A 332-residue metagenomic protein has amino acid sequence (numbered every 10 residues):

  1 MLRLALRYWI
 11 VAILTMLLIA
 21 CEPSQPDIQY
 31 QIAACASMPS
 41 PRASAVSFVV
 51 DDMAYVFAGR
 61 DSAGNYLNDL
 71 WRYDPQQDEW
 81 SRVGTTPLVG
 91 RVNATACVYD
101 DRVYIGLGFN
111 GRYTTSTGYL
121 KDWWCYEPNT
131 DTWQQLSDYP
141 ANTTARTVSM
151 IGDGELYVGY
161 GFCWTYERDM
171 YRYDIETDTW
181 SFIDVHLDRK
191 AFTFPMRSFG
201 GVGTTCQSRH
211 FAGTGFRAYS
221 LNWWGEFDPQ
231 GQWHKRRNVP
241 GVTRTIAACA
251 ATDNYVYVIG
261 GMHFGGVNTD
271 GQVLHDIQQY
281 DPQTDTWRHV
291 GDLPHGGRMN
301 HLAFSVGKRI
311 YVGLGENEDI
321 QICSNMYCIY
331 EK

Functional and structural regions predicted by a protein language model:
M1-I19: Sec-dependent bacterial lipoprotein signal peptides
C21-K332: Kelch-like beta-propeller repeat domains
